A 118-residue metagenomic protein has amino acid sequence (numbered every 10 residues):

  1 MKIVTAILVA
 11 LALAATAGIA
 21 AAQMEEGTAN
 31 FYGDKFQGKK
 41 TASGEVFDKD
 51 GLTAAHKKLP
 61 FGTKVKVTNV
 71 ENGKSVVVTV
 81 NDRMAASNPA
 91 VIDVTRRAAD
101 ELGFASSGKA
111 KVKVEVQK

Functional and structural regions predicted by a protein language model:
K2-K118: Secreted/periplasmic proteins
